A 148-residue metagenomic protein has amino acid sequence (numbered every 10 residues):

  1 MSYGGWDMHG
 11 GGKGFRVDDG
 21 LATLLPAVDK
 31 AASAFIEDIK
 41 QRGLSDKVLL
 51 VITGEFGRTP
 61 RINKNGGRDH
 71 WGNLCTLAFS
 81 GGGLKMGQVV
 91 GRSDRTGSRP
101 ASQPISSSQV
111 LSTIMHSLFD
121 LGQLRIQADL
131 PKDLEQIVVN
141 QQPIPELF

Functional and structural regions predicted by a protein language model:
M1-F148: Ligand-binding pockets and gating/stacking loops
